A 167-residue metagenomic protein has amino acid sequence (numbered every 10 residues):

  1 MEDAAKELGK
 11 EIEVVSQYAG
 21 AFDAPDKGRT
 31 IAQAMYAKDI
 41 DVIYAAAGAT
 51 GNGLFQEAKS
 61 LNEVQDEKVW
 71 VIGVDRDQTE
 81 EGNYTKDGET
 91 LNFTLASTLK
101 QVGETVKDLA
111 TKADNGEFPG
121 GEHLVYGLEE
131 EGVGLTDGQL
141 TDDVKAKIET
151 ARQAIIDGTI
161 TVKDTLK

Functional and structural regions predicted by a protein language model:
M1-K167: A residue-level marker of the well-folded mature domains of exported/periplasmic proteins
